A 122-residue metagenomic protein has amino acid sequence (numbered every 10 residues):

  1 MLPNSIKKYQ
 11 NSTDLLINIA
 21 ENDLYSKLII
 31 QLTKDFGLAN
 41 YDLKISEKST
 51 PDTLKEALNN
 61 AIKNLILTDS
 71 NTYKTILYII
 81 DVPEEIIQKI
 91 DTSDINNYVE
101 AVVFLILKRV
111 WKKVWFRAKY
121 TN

Functional and structural regions predicted by a protein language model:
M1-I29: N-terminal leader/targeting peptides and immediately adjacent processing regions
N18, N22, K44-D52, T92-N96: Conserved phosphate/pyrophosphate-binding and hydrolysis machinery centered on Walker-type P-loop NTPases, extending
N18, P51-D52, E56-N59, K63-L65 (+3 more regions): Short leucine-rich amphipathic alpha-helices used at interfaces
Q31-T75: Amphipathic alpha-helical interaction modules
E56-E100: Amphipathic protein-protein interaction modules
I87-N122: Amphipathic alpha-helical binding modules
